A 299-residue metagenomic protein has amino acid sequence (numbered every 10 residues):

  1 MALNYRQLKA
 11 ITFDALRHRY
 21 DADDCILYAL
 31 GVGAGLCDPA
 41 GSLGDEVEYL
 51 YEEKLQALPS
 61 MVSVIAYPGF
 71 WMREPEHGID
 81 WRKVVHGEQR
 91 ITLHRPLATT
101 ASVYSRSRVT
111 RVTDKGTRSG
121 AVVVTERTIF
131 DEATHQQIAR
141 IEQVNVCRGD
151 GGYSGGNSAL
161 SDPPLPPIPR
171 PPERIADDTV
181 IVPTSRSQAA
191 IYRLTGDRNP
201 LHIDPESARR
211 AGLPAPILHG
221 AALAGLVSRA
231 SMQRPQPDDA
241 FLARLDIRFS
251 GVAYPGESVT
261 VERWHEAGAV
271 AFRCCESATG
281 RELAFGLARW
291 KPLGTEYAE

Functional and structural regions predicted by a protein language model:
M1-F13, V84-T179, P255-G256, T260-E299: HotDog/MaoC-like acyl-thioester-processing domains
M1-Y104: Hydrophobic, proline/glycine-rich low-complexity stretches
A2-L50, S161-L223, A230-Q233: A contiguous, surface-exposed recognition patch within enzymatic or periplasmic domains that forms
T12, R19, E46-L50, A57-S60 (+13 more regions): Residue-level preference for alpha-helix termini and adjacent loops
A29, G33, V62-S63, R108 (+4 more regions): Residue-level recognition of well-ordered secondary-structure positions
I65-W71, R148-G156, T184-L194: Phosphate-binding glycine-rich loops and adjacent basic patches that engage nucleotide phosphates, nucleic-acid
H202, E206-G268, R273-E282, L287 (+1 more regions): Catalytic-pocket segment enriched in acidic/His residues
